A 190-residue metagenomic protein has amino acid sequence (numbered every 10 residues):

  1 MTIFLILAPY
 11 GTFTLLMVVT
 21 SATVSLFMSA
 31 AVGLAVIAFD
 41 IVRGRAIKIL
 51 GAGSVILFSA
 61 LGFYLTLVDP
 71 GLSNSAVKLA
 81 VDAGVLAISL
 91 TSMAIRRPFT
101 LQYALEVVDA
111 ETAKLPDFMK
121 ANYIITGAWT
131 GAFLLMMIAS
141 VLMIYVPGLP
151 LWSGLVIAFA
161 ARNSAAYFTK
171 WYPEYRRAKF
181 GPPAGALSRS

Functional and structural regions predicted by a protein language model:
L5-T14, A31-I37, L57-G62, L135-S140: Hydrophobic, membrane-inserted alpha-helices
L15-A31: Structural signature of hydrophobic alpha-helical transmembrane segments
A35-R45, T169-K170: C-terminal ends of transmembrane helices
V42-A46, L67-S75, G148-L149: Membrane-interface helix caps and helix-loop-helix hairpins in membrane proteins
I47-S59, S75-D82: Cytoplasmic-side transmembrane-helix entry/capping segments in multi-pass membrane proteins
N74-S92, I157-R162: Alpha-helical transmembrane segments
S89-V107, I125: Membrane-water interface of transmembrane alpha-helices
D109-S190: C-terminal membrane-adjacent module
